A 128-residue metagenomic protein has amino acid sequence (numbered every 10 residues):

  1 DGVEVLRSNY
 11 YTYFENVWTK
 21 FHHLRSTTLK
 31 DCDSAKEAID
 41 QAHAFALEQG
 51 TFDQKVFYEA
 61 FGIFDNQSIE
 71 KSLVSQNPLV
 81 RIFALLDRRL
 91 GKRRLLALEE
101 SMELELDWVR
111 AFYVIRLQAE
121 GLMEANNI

Functional and structural regions predicted by a protein language model:
D1-I128: Alpha-helical scaffold segments
